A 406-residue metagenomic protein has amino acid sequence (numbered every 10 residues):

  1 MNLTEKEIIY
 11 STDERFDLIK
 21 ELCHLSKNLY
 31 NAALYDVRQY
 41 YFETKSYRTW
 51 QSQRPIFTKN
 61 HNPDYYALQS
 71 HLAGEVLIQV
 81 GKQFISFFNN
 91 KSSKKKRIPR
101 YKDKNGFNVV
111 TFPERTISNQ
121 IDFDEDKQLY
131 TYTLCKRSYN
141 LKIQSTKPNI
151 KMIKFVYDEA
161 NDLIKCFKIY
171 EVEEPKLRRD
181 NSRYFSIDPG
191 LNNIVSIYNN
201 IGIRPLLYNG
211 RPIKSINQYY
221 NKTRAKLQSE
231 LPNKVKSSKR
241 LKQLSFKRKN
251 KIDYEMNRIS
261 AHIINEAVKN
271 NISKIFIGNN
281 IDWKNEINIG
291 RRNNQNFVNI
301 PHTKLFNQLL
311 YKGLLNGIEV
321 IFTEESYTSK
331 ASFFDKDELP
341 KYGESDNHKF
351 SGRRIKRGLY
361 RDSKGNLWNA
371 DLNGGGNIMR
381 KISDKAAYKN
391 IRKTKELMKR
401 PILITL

Functional and structural regions predicted by a protein language model:
M1-E75: Gly/serine-rich nucleotide phosphate-binding loop at the start of the catalytic core of nucleotide/ADP-ribose-handling
L3, L163-L406: Positively charged, helix-rich recognition surfaces that bind polyanionic ligands
T4-I8, M152-K154, Y184: Well-ordered beta-strand positions in beta-sheet-rich domains
E5-Y10, R137-S145, L206-Y208: Generic detection of short hydrophobic beta-strand segments and adjacent strand-loop junctions
S26, L77-F84, L244-R248: Short amphipathic alpha-helical coiled-coil/interface segments
Y30-V37, Y41, F84, F88-K91 (+4 more regions): A generic secondary-structure signal for well-formed alpha-helical elements
A33, E75-F87, A370-I382: Stable alpha-helical structural segments in soluble proteins, enriched in small hydrophobic residues
Q51-E159, N299: Acidic carboxylate diad motif detector
